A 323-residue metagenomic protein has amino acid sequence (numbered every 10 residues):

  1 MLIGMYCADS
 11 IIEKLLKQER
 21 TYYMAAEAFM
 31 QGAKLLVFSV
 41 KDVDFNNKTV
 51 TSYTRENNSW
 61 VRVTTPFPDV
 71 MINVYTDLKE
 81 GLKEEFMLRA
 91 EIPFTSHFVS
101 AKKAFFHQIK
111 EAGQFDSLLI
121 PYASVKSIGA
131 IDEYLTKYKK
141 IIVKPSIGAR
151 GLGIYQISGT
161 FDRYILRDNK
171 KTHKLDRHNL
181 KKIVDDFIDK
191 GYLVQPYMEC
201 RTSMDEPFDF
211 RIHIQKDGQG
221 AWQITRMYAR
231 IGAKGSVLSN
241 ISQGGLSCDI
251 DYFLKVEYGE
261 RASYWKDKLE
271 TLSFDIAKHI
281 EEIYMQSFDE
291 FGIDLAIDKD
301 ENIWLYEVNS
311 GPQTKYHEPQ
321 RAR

Functional and structural regions predicted by a protein language model:
L2-I12: Nucleotide-activated donor-dependent transferases that construct or modify glycoconjugates
M5, I72-N73, V143, Q195: Redox-cofactor binding/interface segments in oxidoreductases and associated redox assembly factors
E13-A130: Conserved N-proximal alpha/beta basic substrate-recognition cap immediately N-terminal to, or forming the N-lobe
D116-G151: Rossmann-like NAD(P)H-binding beta-loop-alpha module
I128, Y197-R201, G292-D294: Short, solvent-exposed loop/turn elements at beta->coil junctions and helix N-caps that rim active or binding pockets
L135-K140, L152-Y155, G159-G245: Phosphate-binding site of ATP-dependent enzymes
I147-A149, T202-P207, Q286-D289: A short catalytic or substrate-binding loop motif that flags glycine-/basic-rich loops and adjacent residues that bind
Q219, Q223, A233, G244 (+1 more regions): ATP-dependent carboxylate activation and anion-phosphoryl transfer catalytic cores that bind Mg-ATP to form
